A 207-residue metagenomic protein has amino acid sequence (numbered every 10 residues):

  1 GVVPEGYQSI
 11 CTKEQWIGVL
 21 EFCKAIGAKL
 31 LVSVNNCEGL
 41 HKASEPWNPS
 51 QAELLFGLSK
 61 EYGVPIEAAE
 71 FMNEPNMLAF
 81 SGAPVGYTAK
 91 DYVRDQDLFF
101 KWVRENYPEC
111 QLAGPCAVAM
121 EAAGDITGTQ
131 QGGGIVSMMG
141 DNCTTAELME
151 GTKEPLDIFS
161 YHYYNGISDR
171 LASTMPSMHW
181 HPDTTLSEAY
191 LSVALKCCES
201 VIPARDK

Functional and structural regions predicted by a protein language model:
G1, I66-M72, I158-Y164: Non-cysteine beta-strand/loop elements that form the S-adenosyl-L-methionine
G1-I17, K24-P49, E70, N76 (+1 more regions): N-terminal substrate-binding region of glycoside hydrolase catalytic domains
G6, G82-Y87, D183-L186: Second-shell loop/turn segments in exported
E21-A25, L58, W102: Alpha-helical scaffold elements within enzyme catalytic domains, especially in hydrolases
L30, I66, L112: Hydrophobic anchor at the start of a short beta-strand that flanks the dinucleotide cofactor-binding loop
A52-L55, A89-K207: Noncatalytic carbohydrate-binding groove/subsite architecture in carbohydrate-active enzymes
L55-L78: Hydrophobic or amphipathic alpha-helical targeting/insertion segments
